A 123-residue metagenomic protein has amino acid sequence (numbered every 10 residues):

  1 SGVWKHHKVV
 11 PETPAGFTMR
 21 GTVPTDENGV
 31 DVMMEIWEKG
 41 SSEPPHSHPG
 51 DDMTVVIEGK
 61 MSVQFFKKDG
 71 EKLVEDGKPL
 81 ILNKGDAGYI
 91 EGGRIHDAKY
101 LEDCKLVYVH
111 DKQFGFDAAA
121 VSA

Functional and structural regions predicted by a protein language model:
S1-M34, P44, P79-L80, A123: A short, N-terminal "cap"/entry segment at the start of jelly-roll beta-barrel domains of the cupin/DSBH fold
W4-H7, E27-V30, I95-A123: Double-stranded beta-helix
V32-I36, M53, P79, A87-Y89: Conserved hydrophobic/aromatic beta-strand scaffold that supports enzyme active sites
I36-E38, H48-D69: Short, conserved beta-strand element in jelly-roll/cupin
E38-G40, K84-G85, E91-G93, D103: Tight coil/turn sites that cap or link beta-strands
E43-P45, V63-Q64, I90, I95-L101 (+1 more regions): Short beta-strand His + acidic residue motifs that chelate non-heme Fe in jelly-roll/DSBH and cupin folds
K68-G92: Short acidic-glycine-tyrosine-enriched beta hairpin
